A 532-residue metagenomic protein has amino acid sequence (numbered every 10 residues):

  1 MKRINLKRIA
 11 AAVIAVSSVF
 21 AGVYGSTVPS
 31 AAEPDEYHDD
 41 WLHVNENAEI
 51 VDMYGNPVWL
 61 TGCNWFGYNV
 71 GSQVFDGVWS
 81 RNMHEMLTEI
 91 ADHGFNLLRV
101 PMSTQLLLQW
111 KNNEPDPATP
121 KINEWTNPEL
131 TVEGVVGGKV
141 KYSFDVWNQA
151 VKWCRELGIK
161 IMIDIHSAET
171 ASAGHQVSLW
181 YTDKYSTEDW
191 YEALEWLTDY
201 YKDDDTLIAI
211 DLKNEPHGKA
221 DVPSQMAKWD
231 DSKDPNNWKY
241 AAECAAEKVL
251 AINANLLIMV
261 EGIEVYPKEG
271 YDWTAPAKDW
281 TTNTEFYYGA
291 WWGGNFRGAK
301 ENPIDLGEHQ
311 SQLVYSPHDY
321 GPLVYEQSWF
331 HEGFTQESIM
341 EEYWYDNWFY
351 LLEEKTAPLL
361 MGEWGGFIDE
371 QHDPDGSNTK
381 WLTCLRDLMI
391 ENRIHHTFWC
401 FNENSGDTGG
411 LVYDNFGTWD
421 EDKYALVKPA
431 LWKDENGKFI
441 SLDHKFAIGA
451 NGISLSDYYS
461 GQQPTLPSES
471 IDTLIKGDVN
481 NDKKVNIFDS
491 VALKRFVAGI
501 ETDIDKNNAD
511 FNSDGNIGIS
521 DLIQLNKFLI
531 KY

Functional and structural regions predicted by a protein language model:
R3-V28: Sec-dependent N-terminal signal peptides of Gram-positive bacterial secreted proteins and lipoproteins
A21-V28, S470-Y532: Cellulosome-associated attachment modules in secreted, modular CAZymes
G25-R99, W110-L130, G137, Q463-I471: N-terminal carbohydrate-binding accessory modules
V58-W65, N96-M102, L106, K160-S167 (+5 more regions): Structural recognition of the beta-strand scaffold that forms the well-ordered cores of secreted hydrolase catalytic
F75-S172, Y200, N237-A254, P374-T397: Aromatic-lined substrate-binding rim segments of carbohydrate-active enzymes
W79, Y181, Y191-I208, K213-I394: Extracellular glycoside hydrolase catalytic/binding regions
N113-K141, S178-Y185, Q225-D230, T274-Y288 (+6 more regions): Surface-exposed intrinsically disordered loops and tails
E341-E469: Substrate-binding cleft of secreted/luminal carbohydrate-active enzymes
